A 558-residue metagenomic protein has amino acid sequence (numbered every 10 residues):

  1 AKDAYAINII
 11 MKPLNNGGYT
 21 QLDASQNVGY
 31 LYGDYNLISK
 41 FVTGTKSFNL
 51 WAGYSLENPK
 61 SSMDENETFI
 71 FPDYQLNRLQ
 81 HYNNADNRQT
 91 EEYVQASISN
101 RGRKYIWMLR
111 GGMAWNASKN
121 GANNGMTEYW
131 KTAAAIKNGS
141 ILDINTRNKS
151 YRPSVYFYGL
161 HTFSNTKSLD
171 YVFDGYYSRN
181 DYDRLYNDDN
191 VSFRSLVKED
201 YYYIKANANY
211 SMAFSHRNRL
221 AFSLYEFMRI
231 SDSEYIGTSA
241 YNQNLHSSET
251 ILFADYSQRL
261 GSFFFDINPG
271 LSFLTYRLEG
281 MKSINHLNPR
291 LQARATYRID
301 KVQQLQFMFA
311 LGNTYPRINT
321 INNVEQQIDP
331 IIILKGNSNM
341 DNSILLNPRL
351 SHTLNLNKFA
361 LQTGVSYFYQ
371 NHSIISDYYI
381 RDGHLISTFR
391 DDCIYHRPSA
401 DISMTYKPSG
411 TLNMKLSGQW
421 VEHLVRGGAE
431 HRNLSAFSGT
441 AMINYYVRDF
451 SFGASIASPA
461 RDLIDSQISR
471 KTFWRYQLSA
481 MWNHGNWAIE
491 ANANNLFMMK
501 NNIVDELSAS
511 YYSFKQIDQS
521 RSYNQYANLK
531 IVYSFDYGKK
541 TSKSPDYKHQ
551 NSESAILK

Functional and structural regions predicted by a protein language model:
A1-W130, L142-Y177, N209-R217, R294-R317 (+10 more regions): Membrane-proximal, glycine/serine-rich, low-complexity loop/turn segments characteristic of large bacterial
I7-I10, L385-R390: Generic recognition of long tandem-repeat/solenoid scaffolds
G17-T20, Y276-R277, L385-I386: Short small-residue beta-strand/loop micro-motif enriched in glycine and branched aliphatics
G29, D86-R88, N145-Y151, S192-Y202 (+8 more regions): Replace "Gram-negative outer membrane beta-barrel proteins" with "bacterial and organellar outer membrane beta-barrel
L37, S61-Q75, N120-N138, V155 (+12 more regions): Outer-membrane beta-barrel translocator domains and adjoining extracellular loop/strand segments of Gram-negative
E91-S118, D143-K282, H286-Q292, T296-V302 (+3 more regions): Face-selective signature of the C-terminal outer-membrane beta-barrel domain
S343, Y367, H372-I374, T388-D401: Signature for the C-terminal beta-barrel architecture of outer-membrane proteins
R390-D401, N413-S479, A488-E490: C-terminal extracellular loops and terminal segments of Gram-negative outer membrane beta-barrel proteins
